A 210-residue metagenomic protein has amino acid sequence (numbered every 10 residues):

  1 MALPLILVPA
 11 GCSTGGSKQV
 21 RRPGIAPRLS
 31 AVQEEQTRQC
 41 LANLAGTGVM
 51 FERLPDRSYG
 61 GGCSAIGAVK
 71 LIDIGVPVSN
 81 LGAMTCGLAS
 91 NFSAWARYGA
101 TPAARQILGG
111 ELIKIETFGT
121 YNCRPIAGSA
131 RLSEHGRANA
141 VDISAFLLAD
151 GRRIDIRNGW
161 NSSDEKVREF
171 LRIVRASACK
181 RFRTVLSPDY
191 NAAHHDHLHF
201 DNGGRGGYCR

Functional and structural regions predicted by a protein language model:
V8-G11: C-terminal motif of bacterial Sec signal peptides marking the signal peptidase cleavage site
S13, Q39-L41, G62-S64, T85-G87 (+3 more regions): Sequence contexts marking disulfide-bonded cysteines in secreted/extracellular proteins
G15-K18, G60, I66-A68, L132-R210: Catalytic cores and adjacent binding grooves of peptidoglycan-active enzymes
V20-G46: Post-signal peptide N-terminal segment of mature Sec-exported envelope proteins
I25-A31, G82-N91, S129-A130, I156-E165: Second-shell loop/turn segments in exported
Q36-I115: Active-site acidic/histidine clusters and adjacent loop/turn architecture that either coordinate catalytic ions
Q106-A138: Active-site-adjacent substructure of cysteine-protease-like catalytic cores
